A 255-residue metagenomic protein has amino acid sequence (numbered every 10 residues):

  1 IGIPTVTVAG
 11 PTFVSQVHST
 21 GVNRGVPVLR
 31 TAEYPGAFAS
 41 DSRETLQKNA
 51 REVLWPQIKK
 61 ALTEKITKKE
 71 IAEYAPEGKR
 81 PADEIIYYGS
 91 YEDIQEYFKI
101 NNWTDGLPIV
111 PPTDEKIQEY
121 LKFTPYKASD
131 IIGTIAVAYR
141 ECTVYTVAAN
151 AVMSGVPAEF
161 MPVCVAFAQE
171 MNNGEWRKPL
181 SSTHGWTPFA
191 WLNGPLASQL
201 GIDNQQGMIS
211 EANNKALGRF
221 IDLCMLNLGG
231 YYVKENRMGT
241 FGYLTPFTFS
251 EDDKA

Functional and structural regions predicted by a protein language model:
I1: Short Gly/Thr/Asp-enriched flexible loops that form oxyanion-binding sites at enzyme active sites
P4-A9: Short hydrophobic alpha-helical runs that function as membrane-insertion/retention elements
G10-F13, Y34-A39, P195: Short, ordered loop/turn segments at secondary-structure junctions
V14-P27: Active-site-proximal loop->helix
R24-A32, Q199: Short acidic, glycine/tyrosine-flanked loop/strand segments centered on an H-E-D-like triad
A37-E70: A charged, well-structured terminal subsegment
T67-E73, G78-D83: N-terminal accessory regions of nucleic-acid-interacting proteins
G78-A255: Non-transmembrane, aqueous-exposed alpha-helical and coiled segments at domain scale
